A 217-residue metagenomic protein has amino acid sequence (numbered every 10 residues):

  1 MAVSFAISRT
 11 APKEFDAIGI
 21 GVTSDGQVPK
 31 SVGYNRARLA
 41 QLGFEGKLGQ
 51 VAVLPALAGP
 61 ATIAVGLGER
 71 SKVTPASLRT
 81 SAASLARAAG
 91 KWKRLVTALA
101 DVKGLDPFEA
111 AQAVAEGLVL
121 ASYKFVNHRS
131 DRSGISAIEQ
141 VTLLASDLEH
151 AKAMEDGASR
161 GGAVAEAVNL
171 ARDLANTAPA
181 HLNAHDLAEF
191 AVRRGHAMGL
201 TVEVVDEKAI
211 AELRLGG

Functional and structural regions predicted by a protein language model:
M1-G217: Short amphipathic alpha-helical segment within the helicase RecA-like ATPase core that mediates nucleic-acid
